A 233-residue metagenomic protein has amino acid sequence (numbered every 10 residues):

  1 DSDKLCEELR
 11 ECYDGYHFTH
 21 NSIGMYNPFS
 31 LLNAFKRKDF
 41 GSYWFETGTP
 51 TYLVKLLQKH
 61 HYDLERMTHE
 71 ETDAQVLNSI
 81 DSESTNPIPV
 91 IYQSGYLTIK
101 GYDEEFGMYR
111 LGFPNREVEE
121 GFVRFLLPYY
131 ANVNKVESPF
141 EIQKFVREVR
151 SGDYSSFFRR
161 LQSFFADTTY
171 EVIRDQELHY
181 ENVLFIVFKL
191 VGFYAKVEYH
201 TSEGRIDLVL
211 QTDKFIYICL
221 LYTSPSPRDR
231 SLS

Functional and structural regions predicted by a protein language model:
D1-N33: Amphipathic alpha-helical segments of the small helical/lid subdomains adjacent to P-loop NTPase cores
D63-S82, P87: Conserved helicase/translocase motor-coupling segment
T68, Y102-G107, G112: Extended, charge-enriched "interface" segments that sit outside catalytic cores
G95-Y102: A short, conserved structural fragment
P114-P139: Short, amphipathic alpha-helical interaction segments positioned at domain boundaries
S163-K196: Acidic-basic catalytic patches of nuclease active cores, encompassing PD-(D/E)XK and other metal-cofactor nuclease
V209-I218: Active-site beta-strand-loop-beta-strand hairpin of nuclease catalytic cores that positions key catalytic residues
Y222-D229: Conserved small/polar residues in nucleotide/adenosyl-binding loops
